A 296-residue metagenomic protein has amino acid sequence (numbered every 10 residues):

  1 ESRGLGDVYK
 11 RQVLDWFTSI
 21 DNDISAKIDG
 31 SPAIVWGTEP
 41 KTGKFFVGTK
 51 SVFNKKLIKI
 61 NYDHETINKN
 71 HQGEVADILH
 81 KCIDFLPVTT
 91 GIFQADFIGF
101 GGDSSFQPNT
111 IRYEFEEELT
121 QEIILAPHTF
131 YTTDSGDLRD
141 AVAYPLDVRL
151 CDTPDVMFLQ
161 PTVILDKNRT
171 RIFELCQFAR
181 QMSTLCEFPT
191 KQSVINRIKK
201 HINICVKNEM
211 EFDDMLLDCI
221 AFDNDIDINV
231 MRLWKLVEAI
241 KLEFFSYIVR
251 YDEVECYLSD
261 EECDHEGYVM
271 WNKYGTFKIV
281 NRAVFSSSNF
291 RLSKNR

Functional and structural regions predicted by a protein language model:
E1-L5, Y9: Single conserved hydrophobic/aromatic residue that forms the stacking wall/gate of nucleotide- or nucleobase-binding
Q12-I20: A short acidic-Thr-Gly-centered motif at the start of a beta-strand
S19-A26, S31-T38, G43-G48, F53: General structural concept
I28, K44-K200: Covalent nucleotidyltransferase
A33-G37, L125-A126, Y268-M270: Short beta-strand scaffold segments in enzyme catalytic cores
K41-K44, V52-K55, T276-K278, V284-S286: Short, surface-exposed beta-strand-loop junctions and turns on beta-sheet-rich folds
T170-E243: Long, charge-rich alpha-helical interaction segments
D218-R296: Charge-dense, extended regions
